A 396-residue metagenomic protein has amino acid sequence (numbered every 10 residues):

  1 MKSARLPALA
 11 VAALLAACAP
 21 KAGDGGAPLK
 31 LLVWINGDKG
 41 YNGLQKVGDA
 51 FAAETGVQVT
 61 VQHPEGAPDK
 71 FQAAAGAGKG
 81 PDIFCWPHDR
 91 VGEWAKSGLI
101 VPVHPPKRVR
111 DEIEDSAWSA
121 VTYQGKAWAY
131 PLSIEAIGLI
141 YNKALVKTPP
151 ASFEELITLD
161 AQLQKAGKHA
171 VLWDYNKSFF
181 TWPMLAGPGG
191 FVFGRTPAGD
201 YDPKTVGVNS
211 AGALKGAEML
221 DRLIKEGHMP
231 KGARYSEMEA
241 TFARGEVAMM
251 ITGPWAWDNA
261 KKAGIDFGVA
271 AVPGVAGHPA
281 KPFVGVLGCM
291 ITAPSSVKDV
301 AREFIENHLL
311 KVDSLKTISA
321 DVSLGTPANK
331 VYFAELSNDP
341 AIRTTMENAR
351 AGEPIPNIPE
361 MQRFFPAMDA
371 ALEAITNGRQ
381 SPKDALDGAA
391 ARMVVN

Functional and structural regions predicted by a protein language model:
L6, A12, C18-E93, A276 (+3 more regions): Conserved N-terminal structural module of periplasmic/extracytoplasmic solute-binding proteins
D49, E54, A127, E218 (+6 more regions): Extracytoplasmic/periplasmic substrate-recognition and gating elements
P81-D82, R110-K143, H169-W173, P279-K281 (+1 more regions): A structural signal for short loop-to-beta-strand junctions that line the ligand-binding cleft of periplasmic/secreted
H88-I137, T148, F153-I157, M184 (+2 more regions): Hinge/lid segment of periplasmic solute-binding proteins
W128-L132, I137, I157-T205, V247: Extracytoplasmic/periplasmic solute-binding protein
D160, D202-G232: Glycine-centered hinge/linker elements that transmit conformational signals in sensory and ligand-binding systems
A270, I318-A367: Long, aromatic- and glycine/proline-rich binding clefts that accommodate carbohydrate-like moieties
E347-N396: Conserved C-terminal helix/tail region of periplasmic/extracytoplasmic solute-binding proteins
